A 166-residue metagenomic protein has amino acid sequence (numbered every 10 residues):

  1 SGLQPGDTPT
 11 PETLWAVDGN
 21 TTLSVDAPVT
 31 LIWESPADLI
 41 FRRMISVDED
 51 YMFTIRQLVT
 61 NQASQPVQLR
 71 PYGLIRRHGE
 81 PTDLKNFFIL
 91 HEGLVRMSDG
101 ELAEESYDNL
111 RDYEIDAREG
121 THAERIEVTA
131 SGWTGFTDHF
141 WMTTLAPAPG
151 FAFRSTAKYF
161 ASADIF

Functional and structural regions predicted by a protein language model:
S1-F166: Soluble non-transmembrane domains of integral membrane proteins
